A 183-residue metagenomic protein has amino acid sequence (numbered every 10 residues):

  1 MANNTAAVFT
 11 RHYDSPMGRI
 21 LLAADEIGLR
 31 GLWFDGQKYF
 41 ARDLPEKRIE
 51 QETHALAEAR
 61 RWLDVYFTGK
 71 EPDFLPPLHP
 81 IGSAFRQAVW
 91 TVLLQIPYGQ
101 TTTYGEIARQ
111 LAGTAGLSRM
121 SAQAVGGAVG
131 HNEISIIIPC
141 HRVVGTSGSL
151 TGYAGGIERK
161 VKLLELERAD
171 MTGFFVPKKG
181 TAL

Functional and structural regions predicted by a protein language model:
M1-A7: N- and C-terminal low-complexity/disordered segments
A2, M17-L29: Short, charge-rich amphipathic segments
A7-R19, K70-L183: Nucleic acid-binding interface residues in structured DNA/RNA-binding domains, emphasizing the DNA-engaging scaffolds
A24-L75: Compact structured core domains
